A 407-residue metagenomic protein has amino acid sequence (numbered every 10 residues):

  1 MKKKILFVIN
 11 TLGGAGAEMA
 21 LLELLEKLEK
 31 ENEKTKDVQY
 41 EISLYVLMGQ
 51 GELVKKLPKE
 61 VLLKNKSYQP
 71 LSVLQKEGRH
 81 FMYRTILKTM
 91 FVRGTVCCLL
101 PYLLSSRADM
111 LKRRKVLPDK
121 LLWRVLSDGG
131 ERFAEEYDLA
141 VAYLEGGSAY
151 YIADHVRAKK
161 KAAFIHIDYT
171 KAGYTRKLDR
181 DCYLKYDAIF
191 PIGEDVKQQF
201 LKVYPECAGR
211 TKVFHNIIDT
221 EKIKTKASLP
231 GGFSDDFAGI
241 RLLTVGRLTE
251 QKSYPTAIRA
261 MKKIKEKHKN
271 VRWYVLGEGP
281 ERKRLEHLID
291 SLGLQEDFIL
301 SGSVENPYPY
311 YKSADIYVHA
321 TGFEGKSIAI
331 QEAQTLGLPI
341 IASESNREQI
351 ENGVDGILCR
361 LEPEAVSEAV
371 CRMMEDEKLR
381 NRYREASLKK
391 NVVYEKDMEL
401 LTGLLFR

Functional and structural regions predicted by a protein language model:
E18-E23, I240-K263, P280-E286: A conserved mid-protein helix/loop that constitutes part of the nucleotide-sugar donor-binding site
L44-G51, V245, T249, R272-L285: Glycosyltransferase donor-sugar binding loop
K160-H166, T170, L184-T225: Donor nucleotide-sugar binding/catalytic pocket of nucleotide-sugar-dependent glycosyltransferases
S228-L229, L361, K378-R407: A charged, aromatic-enriched C-terminal amphipathic alpha-helix characteristic of glycosyltransferases across folds
S303, G322: Aromatic "clamp/platform" in nucleotide-sugar-dependent glycosyltransferases that forms part of the donor/acceptor
Y308, K326-T335, R347-E348, V354: Short alpha-helical segment that forms part of, or immediately flanks, the ligand-binding pocket in carbohydrate-active
T335, P339-A342: Short hydrophobic beta-strand element within catalytic cores of glycosyltransferases and related nucleotide-activated
N352-G353, I357-E364, R372-E377: Conserved acidic donor-binding segment of nucleotide-sugar-dependent glycosyltransferases
